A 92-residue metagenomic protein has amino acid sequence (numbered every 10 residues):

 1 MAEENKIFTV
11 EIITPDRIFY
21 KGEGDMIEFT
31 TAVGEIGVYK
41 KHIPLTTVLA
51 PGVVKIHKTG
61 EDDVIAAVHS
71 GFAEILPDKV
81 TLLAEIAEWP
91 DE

Functional and structural regions predicted by a protein language model:
M1-T9: Intrinsically disordered, compositionally biased charged tails
T9-E92: Compact, glycine-rich, soluble single-domain proteins
